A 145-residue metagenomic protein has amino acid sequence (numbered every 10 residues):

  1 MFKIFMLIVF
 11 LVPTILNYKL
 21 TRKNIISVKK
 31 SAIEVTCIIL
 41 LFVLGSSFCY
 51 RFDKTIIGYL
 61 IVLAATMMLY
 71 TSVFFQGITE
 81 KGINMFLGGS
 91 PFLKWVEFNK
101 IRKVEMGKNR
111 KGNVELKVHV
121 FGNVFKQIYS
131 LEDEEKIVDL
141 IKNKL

Functional and structural regions predicted by a protein language model:
M1-G45: N-terminal membrane-targeting/pre-transmembrane regions
F5-L11, E132-L145: Terminal and domain-flanking low-complexity segments
F5-V12, I56-M68: Hydrophobic core segments of alpha-helical transmembrane domains in multi-pass membrane proteins
L44-D53, L69: Hydrophobic alpha-helical transmembrane segments
L60-K94: Conserved beta-hairpin
I83, K94-N109: Phosphoinositide-dependent membrane-docking surfaces
G107-K117: Short acidic, Gly/Pro-enriched loop/turn segments at secondary-structure junctions
V118-V138: Canonical phosphoinositide-binding patch of PH/PH-like domains
